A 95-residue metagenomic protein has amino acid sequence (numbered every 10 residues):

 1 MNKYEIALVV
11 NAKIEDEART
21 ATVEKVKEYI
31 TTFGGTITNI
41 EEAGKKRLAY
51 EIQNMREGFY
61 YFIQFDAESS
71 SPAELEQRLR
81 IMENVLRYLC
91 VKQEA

Functional and structural regions predicted by a protein language model:
N2-A95: Structured, basic alpha/beta domains of bacterial-type, RNA-associated proteins
